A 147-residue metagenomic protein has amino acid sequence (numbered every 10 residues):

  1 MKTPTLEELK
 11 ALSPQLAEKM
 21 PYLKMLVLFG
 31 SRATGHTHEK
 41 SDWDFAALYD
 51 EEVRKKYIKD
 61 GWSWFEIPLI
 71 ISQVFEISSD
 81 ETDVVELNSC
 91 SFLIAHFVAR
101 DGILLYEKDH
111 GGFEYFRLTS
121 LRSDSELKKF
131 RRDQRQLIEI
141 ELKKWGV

Functional and structural regions predicted by a protein language model:
M1-M25, A33-E39, E52, Y57-V147: Catalytic core of pol beta-like nucleotidyltransferases
S41-W43: Change "...and in nucleic-acid phosphodiester-cleaving endonucleases..." to "...and in nucleic-acid processing enzymes
A46-L48: Short hydrophobic/aromatic beta-strand micro-patches that form the beta-sheet surface supporting nucleotide- or nucleic
